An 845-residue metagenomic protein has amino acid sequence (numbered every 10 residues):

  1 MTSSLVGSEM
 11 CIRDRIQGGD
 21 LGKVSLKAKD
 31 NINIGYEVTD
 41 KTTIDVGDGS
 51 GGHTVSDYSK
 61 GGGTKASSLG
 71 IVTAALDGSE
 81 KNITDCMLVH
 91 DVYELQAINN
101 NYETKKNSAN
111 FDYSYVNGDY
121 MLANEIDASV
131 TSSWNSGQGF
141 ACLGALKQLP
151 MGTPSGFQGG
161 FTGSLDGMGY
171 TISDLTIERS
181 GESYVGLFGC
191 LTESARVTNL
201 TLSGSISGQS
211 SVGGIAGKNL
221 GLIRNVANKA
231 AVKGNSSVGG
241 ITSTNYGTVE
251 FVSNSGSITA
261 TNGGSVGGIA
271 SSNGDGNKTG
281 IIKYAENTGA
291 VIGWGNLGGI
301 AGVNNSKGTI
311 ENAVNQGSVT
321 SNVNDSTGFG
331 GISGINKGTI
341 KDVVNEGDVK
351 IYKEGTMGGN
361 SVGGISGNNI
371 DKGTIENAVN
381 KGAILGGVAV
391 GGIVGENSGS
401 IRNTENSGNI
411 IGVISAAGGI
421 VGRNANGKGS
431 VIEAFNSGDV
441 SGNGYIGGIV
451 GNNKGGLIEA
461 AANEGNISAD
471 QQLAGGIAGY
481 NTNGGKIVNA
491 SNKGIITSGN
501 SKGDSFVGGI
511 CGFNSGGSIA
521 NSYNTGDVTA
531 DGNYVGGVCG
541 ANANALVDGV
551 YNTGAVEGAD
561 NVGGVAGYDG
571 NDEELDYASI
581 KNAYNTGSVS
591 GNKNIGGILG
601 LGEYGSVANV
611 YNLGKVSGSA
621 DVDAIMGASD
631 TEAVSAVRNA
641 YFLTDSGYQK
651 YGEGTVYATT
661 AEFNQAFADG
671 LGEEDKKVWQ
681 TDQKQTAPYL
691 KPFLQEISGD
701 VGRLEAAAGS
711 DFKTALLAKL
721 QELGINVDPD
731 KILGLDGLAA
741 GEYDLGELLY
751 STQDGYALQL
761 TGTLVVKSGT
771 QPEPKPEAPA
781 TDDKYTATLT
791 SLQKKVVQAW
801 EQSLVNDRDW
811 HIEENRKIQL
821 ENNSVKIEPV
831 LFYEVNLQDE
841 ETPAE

Functional and structural regions predicted by a protein language model:
M1, L723-V766, W810-S824: Serine/threonine-rich, repeat-prone extracellular segments and beta-strand-based repeat modules of secreted/surface
M1-E9: Positively charged, low-complexity/disordered segments
S8, R13-R703, Q771-P779, K784-T786 (+2 more regions): Surface-exposed repetitive/solenoidal architectures
T339, E662, A707-D711, E722 (+1 more regions): Solvent-exposed, low-complexity segments and loops of surface/extracellular structural proteins
G419, G476, G509, G537 (+4 more regions): Extracytoplasmic soluble-region selector
R703-L720, L760-T770, T781: Extracellular glycosylation-rich, acidic/polar low-complexity regions of adhesion- and matrix-associated proteins
E705-N726, T790-R808: Short, non-transmembrane alpha-helical segments in secretory-pathway proteins
